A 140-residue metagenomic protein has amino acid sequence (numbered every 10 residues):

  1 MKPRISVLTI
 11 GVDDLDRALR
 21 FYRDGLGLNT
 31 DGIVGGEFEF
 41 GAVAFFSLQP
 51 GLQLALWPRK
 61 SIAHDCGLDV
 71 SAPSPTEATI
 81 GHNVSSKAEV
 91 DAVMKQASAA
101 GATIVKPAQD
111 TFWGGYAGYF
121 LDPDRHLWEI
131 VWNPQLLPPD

Functional and structural regions predicted by a protein language model:
M1, M94-D140: Vicinal oxygen chelate
M1-L19, E37-E39, E77-H82, N133-D140: N-terminal beta-strand motif that seeds the catalytic metal site of vicinal oxygen chelate
R4-D13, A44-L48, G67-Q96, Y116-L121: Vicinal oxygen chelate
T9-S61: Core segments of cupin and vicinal oxygen chelate
A18, Y22, V90, A97: Hydrophobic pocket/interface hotspot
Y22-R23, S71-S74, A100: A short alpha-helix capping/helix-coil boundary motif
S61-L68, L137-P139: A short, acidic/glycine-rich surface segment
